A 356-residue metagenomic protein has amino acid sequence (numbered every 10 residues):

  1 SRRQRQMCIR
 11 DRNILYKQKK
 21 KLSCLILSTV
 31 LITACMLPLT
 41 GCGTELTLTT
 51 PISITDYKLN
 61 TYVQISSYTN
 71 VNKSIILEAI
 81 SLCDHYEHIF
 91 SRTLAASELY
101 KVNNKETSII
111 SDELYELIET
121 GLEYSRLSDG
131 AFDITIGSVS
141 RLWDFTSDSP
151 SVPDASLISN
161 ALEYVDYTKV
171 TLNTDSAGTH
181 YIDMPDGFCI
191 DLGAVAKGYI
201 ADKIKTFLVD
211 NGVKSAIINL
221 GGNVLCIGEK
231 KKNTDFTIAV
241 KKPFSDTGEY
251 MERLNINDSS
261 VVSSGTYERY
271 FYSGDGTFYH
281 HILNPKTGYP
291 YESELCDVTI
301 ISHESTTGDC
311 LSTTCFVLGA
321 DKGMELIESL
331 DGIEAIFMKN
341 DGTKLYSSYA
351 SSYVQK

Functional and structural regions predicted by a protein language model:
S1-D11: Single conserved hydrophobic/aromatic residue that forms the stacking wall/gate of nucleotide- or nucleobase-binding
N13-K356: Mature catalytic core of soluble alpha/beta enzymes
